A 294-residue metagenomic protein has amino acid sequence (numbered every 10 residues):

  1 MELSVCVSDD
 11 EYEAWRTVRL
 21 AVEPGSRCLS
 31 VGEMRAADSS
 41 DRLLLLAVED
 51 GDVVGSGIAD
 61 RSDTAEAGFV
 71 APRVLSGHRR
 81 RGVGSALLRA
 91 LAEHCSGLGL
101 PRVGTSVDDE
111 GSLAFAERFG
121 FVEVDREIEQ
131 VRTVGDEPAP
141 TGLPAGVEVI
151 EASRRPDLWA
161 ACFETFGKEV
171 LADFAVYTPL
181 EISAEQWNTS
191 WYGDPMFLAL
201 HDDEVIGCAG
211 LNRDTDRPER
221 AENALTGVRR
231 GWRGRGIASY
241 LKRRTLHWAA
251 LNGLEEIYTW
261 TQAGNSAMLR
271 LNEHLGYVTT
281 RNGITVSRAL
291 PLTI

Functional and structural regions predicted by a protein language model:
M1-R35, L46-V48, L143-T178: Short amphipathic alpha-helix that is part of the acyltransferase structural core
V7-Y12, R16-D108, H201, V205-R229: Conserved donor-binding loop and adjoining core beta-sheet/short helix segment in diverse acyl/aminoacyl transferases
D63-A65, S76-E148, S153, G283-R288: Acyl-donor-binding surface of acyltransferase catalytic domains
R80-E93, V228, G234-H247, R270 (+1 more regions): Conserved acetyl-CoA-binding loop-helix of GNAT-fold acetyltransferases
G82, D203, G236, G253 (+1 more regions): Conserved G/P- and acidic residue-centered "switch" motifs that form tight phosphate/ATP-binding loops in soluble
A116-F119, N223, L271-N272: Hydrophobic residues within well-ordered alpha-helices
F121-P138, H247, N252-I294: Active-site/acyl-donor-binding loops of N-acyltransferases
L171-G210, D216: A mid-sequence, solvent-exposed acidic-amphipathic segment
